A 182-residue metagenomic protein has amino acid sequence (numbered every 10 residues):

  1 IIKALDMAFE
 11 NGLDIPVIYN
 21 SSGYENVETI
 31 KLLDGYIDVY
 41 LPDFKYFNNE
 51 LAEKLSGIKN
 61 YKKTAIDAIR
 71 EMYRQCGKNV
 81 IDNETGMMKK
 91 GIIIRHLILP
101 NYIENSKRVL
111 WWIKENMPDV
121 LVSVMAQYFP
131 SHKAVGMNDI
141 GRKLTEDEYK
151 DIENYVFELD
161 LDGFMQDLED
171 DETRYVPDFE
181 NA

Functional and structural regions predicted by a protein language model:
I1-D139: Conserved AdoMet/S-adenosylmethionine-binding subsite of the radical SAM
S21-G23, P42, H96, Y149 (+3 more regions): Functionally constrained cores in energy, signaling, and assembly domains
K78-V80, T85-K90, D147-E172: C-terminal accessory region of radical SAM enzymes
K107-L110, E146, K150: Short amphipathic alpha-helical segment that frequently serves as the phosphate-/nucleotide-binding helix
N138-E146: Short, flexible active-site recognition loops that position polar ligands and cofactors
D170-A182: Radical SAM enzyme core and accessory elements
